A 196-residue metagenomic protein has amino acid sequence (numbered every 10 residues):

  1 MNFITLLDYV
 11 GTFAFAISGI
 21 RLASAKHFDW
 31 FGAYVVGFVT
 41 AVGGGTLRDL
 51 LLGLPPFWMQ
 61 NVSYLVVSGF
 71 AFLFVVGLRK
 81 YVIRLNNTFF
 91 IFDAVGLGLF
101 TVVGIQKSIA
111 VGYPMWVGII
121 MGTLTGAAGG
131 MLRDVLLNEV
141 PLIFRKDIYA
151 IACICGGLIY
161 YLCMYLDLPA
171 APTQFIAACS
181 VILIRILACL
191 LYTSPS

Functional and structural regions predicted by a protein language model:
M1-F3, L50-W58, I105-V117, C163-P172: Helix-coil boundary and interhelical linker segments in multi-pass alpha-helical membrane proteins
N2-V10, F57-G69, M115-L124: Structural signature of hydrophobic alpha-helical transmembrane segments
G32-V36, V62-Y64, N86-G96, R145-I151: Cytoplasmic-side transmembrane-helix entry/capping segments in multi-pass membrane proteins
V35-V39, T46-L52, I120, L124 (+1 more regions): Short, structured motif recognition centered on aromatic/hydrophobic residues
G37-V42, A94-Q106, I148-Y161: Small-residue-rich segments of transmembrane alpha-helices in multi-pass membrane proteins, especially helix faces
N61-L65, P114-I119, R145-I151, P169-A178: Loop-to-transmembrane alpha-helix initiation sites
A71-K107: Ordered, amphipathic secondary-structure segments that act as subunit-interaction surfaces in large macromolecular
Y192-S196: Conserved small/polar residues in nucleotide/adenosyl-binding loops
